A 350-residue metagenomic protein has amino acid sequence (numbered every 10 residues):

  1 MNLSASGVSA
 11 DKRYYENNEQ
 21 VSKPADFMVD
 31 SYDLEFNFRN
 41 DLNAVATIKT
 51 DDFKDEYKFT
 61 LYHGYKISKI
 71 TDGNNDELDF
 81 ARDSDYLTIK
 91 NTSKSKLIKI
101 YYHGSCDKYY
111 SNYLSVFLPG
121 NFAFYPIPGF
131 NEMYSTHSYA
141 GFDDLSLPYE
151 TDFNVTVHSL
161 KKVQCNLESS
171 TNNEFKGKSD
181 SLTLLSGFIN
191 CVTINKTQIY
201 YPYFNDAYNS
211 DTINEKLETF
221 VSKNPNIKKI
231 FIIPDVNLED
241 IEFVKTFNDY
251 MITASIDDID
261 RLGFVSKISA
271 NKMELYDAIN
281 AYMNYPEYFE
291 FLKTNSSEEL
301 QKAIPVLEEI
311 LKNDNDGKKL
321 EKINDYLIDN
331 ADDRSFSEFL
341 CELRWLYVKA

Functional and structural regions predicted by a protein language model:
M1-D41, L346-Y347: N-terminal, polar/Ser/Thr-rich
S4-G7, H103-S181, E299-K302, N313 (+2 more regions): Extended, low-hydrophobicity, Ser/Thr/Pro/Gly-biased non-transmembrane segments
L42-D52: Short, well-ordered beta-strand segments enriched in hydrophobic/aromatic residues
V45-T47, L97-Y101, N154-H158: Residues within well-ordered beta-strands of beta-sheet-rich folds
E56-E77, P119, D152-V163: Solvent-exposed beta-hairpin/edge-strand motifs
G64-L118: A surface-exposed beta-strand-loop module
D107-Y110, V155, C191-D277, A281: Juxtacatalytic substrate-recognition/specificity segment
N313-A350: Pan-zinc metallopeptidase signature
